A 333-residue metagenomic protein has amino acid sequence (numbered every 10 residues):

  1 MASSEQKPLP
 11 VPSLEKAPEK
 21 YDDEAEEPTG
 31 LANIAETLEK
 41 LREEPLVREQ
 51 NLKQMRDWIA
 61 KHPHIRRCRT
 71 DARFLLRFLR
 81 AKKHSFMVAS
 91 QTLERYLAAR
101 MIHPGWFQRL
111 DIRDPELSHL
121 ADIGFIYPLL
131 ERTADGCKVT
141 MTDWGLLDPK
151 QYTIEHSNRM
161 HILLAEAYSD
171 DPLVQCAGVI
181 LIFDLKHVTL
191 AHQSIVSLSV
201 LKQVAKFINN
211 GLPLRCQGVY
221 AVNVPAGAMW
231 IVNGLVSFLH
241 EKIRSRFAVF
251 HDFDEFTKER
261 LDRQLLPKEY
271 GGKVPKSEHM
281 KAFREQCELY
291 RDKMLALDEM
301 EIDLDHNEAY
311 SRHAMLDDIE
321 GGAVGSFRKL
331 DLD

Functional and structural regions predicted by a protein language model:
M1-D333: Basic, amphipathic alpha-helical/coil surface patches used to engage anionic, phosphate-bearing ligands and membranes
